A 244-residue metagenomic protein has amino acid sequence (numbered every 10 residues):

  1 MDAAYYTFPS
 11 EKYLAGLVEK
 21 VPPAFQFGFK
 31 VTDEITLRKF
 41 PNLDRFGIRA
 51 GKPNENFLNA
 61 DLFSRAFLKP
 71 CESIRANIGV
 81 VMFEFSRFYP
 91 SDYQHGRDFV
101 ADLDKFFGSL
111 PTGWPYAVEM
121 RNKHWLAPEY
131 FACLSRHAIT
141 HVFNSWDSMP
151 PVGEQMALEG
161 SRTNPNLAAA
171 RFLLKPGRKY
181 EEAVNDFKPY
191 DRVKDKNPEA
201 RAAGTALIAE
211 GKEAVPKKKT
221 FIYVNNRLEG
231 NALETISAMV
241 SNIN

Functional and structural regions predicted by a protein language model:
M1-N244: Residues lining hydrophobic/aromatic ligand-binding pockets adjacent to catalytic sites
